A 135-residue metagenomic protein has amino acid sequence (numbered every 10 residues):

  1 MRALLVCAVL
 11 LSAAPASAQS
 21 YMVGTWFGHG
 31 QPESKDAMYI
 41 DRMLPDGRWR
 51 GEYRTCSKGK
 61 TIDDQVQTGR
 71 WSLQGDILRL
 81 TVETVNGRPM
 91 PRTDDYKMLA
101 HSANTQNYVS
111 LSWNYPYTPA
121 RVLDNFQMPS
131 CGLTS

Functional and structural regions predicted by a protein language model:
A3-A13: Sec-dependent N-terminal signal peptides
A16-F27, D41-D46, F126-T134: N-terminal helix-cap/turn-to-beta initiation motif at the start of protein domains
Q19-A37, Q67-L73, T134: Tryptophan-anchored aromatic micro-motifs
S20-F27, G47-R50, G75-T81, S102-N107: Short, hydrophobic/aromatic-rich segments at coil-to-beta transitions
E33-S34, M38-D41, R79-S135: Beta-sheet ligand-binding and adhesion/scaffold domains
D36-I77: N-terminal glycine/threonine-rich, aromatic-flanked beta-hairpin/loop signature
